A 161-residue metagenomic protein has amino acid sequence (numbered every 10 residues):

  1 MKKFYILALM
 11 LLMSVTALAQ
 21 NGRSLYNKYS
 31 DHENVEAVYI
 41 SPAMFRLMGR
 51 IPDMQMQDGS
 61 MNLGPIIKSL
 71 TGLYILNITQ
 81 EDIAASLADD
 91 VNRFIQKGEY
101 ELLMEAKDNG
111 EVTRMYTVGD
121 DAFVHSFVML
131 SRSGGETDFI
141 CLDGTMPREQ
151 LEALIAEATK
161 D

Functional and structural regions predicted by a protein language model:
M1-L25: Bacterial Sec-dependent N-terminal signal peptides
S24-D82, S86: Early exported N-terminus immediately downstream of N-terminal targeting peptides
H32-V35, K68-L70, K97, D108-G110 (+2 more regions): Extracytoplasmic
E36, I67-T71, E105-T113, V118 (+1 more regions): Extended interaction-bearing regions that mediate binding to partners or small molecules
G72-E111: Mid-length scaffold segments of soluble, non-membrane domains
S86, Q150-A153: Extracytoplasmic/secreted proteins, especially bacterial periplasmic and envelope-associated proteins
Y116-P147: A short, solvent-exposed beta-edge/loop patch
E152-D161: A recognition module on extended beta-rich or small alphabeta surfaces enriched in W/G with H and D/E
